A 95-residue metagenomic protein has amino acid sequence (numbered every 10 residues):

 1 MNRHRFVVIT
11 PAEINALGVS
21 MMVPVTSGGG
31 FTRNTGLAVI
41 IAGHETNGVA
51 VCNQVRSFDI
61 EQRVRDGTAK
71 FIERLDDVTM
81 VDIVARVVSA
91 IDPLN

Functional and structural regions predicted by a protein language model:
M1-N95: Conserved functional hotspots at enzyme active or ligand-binding sites that engage polyanionic ligands
